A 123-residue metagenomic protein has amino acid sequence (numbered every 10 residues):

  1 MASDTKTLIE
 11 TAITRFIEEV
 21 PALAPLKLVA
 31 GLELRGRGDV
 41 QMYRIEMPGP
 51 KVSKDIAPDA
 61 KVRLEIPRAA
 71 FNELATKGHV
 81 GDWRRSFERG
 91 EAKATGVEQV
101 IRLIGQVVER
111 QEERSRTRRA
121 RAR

Functional and structural regions predicted by a protein language model:
M1-R123: Feature captures hydrophobic
